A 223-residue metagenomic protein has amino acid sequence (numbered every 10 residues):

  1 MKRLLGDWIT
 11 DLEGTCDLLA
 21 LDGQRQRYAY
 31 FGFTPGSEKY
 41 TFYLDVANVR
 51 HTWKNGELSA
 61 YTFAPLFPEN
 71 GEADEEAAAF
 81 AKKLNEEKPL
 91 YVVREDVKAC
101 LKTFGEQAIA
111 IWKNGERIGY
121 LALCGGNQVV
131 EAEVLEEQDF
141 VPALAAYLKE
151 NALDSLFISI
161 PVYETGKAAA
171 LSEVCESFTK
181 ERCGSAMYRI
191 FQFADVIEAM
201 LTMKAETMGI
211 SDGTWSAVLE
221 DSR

Functional and structural regions predicted by a protein language model:
M1, T52-W53, L58, L156-P161 (+1 more regions): Intrinsic structural disorder
M1-G23, A29-Y30, G126-R182: Acyl-donor binding region in acyl/amide transferases
R3, R25-R27, R50, R94 (+5 more regions): Arginine residue identity/basic-tract feature
L19-Y28, R94-K102: Short charge-dense sequence patches
Y30-G32, F42, F63-P65, V93 (+5 more regions): Intrinsically disordered, low-complexity regions enriched in small/polar residues
P35-A152, V196-A217: Amide-forming acyltransferase catalytic core, primarily the GNAT-like/NAT-type and related acyltransferase folds
E173-R223: C-terminal functional modules
